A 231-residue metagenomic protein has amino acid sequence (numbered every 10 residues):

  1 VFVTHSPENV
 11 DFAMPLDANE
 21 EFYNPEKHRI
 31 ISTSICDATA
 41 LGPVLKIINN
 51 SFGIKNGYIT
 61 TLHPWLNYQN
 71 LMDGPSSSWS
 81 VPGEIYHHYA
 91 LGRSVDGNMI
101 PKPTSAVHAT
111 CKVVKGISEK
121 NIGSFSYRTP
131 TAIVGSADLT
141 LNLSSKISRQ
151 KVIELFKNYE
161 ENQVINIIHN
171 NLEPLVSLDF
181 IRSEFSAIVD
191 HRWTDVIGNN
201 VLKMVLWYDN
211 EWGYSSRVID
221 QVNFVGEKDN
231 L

Functional and structural regions predicted by a protein language model:
V1-P82, A90, D220, K228-D229: N-terminal Rossmann-like NAD(P) cofactor-binding subdomain of oxidoreductases, focused on the glycine-rich
H5, S32, F185-I188, W207-Y208 (+1 more regions): Glycine-enriched catalytic-core subsegment of oxygenase/oxidase enzymes
H28-S32, V201-L206: Short pre-catalytic strand/loop immediately N-terminal to key active-site residues, enriched for Gly-Thr
N56, T61-L202: C-terminal substrate-binding/catalytic lobe of Rossmann-fold NAD(P)-dependent oxidoreductases
S77, W212-R217: Terminal, contiguous helix-loop blocks that mediate binding/assembly
K115, I122, T194, Y208-W212 (+1 more regions): Mobile acidic interaction elements
R128-P130, W207-Y214: Glycine-rich phosphate/pyrophosphate-binding beta-alpha loops
